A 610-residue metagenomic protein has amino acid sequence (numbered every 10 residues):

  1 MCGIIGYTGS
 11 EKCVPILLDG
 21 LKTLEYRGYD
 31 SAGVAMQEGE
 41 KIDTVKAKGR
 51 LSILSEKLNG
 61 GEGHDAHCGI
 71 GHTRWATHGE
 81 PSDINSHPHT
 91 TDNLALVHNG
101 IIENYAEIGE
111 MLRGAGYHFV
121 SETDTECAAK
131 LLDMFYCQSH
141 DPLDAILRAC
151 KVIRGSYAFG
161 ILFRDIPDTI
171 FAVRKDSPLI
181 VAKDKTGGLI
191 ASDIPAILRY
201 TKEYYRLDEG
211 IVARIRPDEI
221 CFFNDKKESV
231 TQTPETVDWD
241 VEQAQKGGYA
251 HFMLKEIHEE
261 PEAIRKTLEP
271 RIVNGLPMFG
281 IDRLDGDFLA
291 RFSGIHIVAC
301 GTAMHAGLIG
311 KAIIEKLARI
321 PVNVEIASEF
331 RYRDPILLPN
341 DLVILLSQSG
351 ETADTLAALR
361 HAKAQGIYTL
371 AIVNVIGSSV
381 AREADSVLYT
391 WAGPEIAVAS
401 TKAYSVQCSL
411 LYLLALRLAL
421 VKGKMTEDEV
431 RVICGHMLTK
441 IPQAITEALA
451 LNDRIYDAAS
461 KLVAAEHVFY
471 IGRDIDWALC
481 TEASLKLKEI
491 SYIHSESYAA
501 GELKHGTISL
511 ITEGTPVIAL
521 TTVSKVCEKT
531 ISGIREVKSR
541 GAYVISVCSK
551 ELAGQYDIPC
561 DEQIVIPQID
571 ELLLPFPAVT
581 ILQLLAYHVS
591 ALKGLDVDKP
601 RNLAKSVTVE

Functional and structural regions predicted by a protein language model:
M1-K246, A250, E259-S293, Y332 (+3 more regions): Conserved short alpha-helical segments that host acidic/polar catalytic motifs at enzyme active sites
Y7-S10, H98, H118, F135-S139 (+17 more regions): Hydrophobic alpha-helical scaffolding
H67-I84, V273-D287, G310-L346, T352 (+1 more regions): Glycine-rich oxoanion-binding loops at beta->alpha junctions
P88, L162, F171-A172, Y204-Y205 (+13 more regions): Replace "in large, NTP-powered and nucleic-acid-processing enzymes" with "in large, NTP-powered factors and other
I153-G187, V463-E489, V526, I531: Acidic/histidine-rich
E260-I264, L268-H296, S386-P516, S590-E610: Active-site phosphate/pyrophosphate-binding segments
A290-K424, D428-K440, L520-E562, P567 (+1 more regions): Glycine-rich phosphate-binding loops that contact phosphosugars or nucleotide phosphates
Y543, I569-E610: Generic C-terminus detector
